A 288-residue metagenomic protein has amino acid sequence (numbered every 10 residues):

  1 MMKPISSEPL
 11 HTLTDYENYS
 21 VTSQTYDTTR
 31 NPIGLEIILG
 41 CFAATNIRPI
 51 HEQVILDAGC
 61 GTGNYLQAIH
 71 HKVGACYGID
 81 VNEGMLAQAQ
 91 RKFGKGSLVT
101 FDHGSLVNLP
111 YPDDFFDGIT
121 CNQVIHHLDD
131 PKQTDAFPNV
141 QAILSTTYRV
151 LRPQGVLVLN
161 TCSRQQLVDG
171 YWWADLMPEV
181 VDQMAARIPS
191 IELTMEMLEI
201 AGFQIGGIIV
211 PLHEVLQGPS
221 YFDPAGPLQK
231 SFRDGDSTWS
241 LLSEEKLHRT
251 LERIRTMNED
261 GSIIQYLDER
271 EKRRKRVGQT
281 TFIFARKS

Functional and structural regions predicted by a protein language model:
M2-H51, N64, A68, M85: Conserved class I S-adenosyl-L-methionine
L56, T62-N108, A142: Class I SAM-dependent methyltransferase SAM/SAH-binding core
V107-I119: A short acidic, Gly/Pro-enriched loop at the edge of an enzyme's catalytic core that lines a small-molecule cofactor
G118-P138: A short SAM/SAH-binding and catalytic strip from SAM-dependent methyltransferases
F137-P153: A short glycine-rich, Lys/Arg-flanked "PGG" loop and its adjoining helix->strand segment in the class I
V156-A185: Conserved class I S-adenosyl-L-methionine
A186-G202: Short alpha-helix
E214-L267: C-terminal helical/coil "lid" or tail adjacent to the Rossmann-like core of SAM-dependent
